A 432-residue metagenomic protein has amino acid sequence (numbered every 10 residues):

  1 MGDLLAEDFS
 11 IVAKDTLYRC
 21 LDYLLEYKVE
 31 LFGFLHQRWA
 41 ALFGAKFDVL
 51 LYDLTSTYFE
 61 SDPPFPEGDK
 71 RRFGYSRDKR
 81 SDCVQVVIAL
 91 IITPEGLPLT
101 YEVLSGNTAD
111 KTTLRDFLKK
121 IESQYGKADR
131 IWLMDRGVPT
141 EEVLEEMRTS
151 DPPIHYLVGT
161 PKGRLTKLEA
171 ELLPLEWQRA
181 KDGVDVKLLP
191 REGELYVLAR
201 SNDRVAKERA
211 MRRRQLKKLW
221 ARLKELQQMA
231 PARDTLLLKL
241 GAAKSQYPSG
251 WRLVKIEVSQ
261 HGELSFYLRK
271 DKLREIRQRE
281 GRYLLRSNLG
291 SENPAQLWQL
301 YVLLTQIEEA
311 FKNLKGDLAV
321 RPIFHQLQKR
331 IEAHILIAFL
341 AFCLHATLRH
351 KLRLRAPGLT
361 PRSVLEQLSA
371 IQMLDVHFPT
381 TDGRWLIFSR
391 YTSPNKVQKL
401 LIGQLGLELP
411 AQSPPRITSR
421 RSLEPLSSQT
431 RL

Functional and structural regions predicted by a protein language model:
M1-L432: Anion-binding and metal-coordination hotspots
